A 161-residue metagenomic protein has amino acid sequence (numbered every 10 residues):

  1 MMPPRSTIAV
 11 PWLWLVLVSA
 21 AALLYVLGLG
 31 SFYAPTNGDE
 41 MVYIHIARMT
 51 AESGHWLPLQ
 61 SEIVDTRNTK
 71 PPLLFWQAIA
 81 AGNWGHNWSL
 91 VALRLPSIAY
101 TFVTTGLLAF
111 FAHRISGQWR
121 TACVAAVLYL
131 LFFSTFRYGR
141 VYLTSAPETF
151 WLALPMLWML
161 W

Functional and structural regions predicted by a protein language model:
M1-I8: Short, Lys/Arg-rich, polar N-terminal cytosolic tail immediately upstream of the first transmembrane signal-anchor
A9-E40: Transmembrane signal-anchor helices characteristic of membrane glycosylation enzymes that use polyprenol
A21-A22, A125-L130: Short helix- or helix-capping micro-motifs that position conserved polar/aromatic residues at function-defining sites
L24-G28, V42-T66, L73-W76, A80: Extracytosolic helix-loop segments that constitute the early lumenal/periplasmic catalytic or substrate-binding loops
S53, L73, Q77-A99: Juxtamembrane segments of multi-pass membrane glycosylation machinery that transfer sugars from lipid-linked donors
L90-L93, R137-E148: Short acidic/glycine- and proline-prone juxtamembrane loop motifs at membrane-interface regions of multi-pass membrane
L95-S116, L154: Transmembrane-helix motifs of polytopic, lipid-linked glycan transferases
L107, E148-W161: Specific aromatic-rich, kink-prone transmembrane helix
